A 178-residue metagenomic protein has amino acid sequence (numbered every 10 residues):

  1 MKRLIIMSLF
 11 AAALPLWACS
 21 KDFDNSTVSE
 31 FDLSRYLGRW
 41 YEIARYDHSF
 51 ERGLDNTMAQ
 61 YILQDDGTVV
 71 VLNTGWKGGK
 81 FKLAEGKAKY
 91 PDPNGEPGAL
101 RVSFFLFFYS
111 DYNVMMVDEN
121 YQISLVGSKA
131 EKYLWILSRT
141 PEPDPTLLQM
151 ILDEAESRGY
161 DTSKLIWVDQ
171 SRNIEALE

Functional and structural regions predicted by a protein language model:
L4-L14: Sec-dependent N-terminal signal peptides
W17-E178: A beta-rich soluble binding module of mature secreted/lumenal proteins
